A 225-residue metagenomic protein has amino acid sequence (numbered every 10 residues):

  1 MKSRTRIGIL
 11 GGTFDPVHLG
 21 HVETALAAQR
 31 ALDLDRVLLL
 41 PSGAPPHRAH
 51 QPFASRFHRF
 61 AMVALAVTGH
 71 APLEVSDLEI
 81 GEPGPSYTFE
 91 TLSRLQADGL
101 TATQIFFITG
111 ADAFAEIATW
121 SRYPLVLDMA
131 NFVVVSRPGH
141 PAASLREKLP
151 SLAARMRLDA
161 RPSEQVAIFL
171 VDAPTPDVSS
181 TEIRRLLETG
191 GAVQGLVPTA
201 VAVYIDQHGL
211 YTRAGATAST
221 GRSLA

Functional and structural regions predicted by a protein language model:
M1-A225: Nucleotidyltransferase catalytic core that binds NTPs
